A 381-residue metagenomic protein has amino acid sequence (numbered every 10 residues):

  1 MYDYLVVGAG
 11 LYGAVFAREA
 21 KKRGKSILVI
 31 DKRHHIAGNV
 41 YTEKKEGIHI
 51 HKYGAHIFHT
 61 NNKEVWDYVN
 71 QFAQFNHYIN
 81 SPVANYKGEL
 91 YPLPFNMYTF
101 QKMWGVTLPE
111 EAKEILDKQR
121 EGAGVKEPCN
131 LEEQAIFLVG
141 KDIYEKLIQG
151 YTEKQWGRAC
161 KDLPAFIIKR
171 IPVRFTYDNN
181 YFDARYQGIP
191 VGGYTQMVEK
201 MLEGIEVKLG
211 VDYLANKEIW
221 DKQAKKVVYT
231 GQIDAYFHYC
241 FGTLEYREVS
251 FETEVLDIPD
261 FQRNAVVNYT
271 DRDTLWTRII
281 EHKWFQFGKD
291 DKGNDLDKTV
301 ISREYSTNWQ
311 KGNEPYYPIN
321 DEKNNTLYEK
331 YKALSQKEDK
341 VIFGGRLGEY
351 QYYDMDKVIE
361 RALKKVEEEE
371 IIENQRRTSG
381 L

Functional and structural regions predicted by a protein language model:
Y2, G24, I205, Q223-K225 (+1 more regions): Short, well-ordered alpha-helix to beta-strand connector turns
Y2-V29, V366: N-terminal Rossmann-like FAD-binding beta1-loop-alpha1 element of flavoenzymes
L11-Y12, H34-H35, Y98, E153 (+5 more regions): Short, solvent-exposed loop/turn segments at secondary-structure junctions
K21-E46: Glycine-rich FAD pyrophosphate-binding loop
R23, L214-L334: Mid-domain catalytic core of redox enzymes that form a hydrophobic substrate pocket/lid adjacent to a catalytic redox
E46-E121: Dinucleotide-binding Rossmann-like beta1-alpha1 core, especially the glycine-rich loop that anchors the ADP
K87-P92, M97-K225, T230, F237: Active-site/ligand-binding neighborhood in enzyme catalytic cores
E314-L381: C-terminal catalytic lobe of FAD-dependent flavoproteins
